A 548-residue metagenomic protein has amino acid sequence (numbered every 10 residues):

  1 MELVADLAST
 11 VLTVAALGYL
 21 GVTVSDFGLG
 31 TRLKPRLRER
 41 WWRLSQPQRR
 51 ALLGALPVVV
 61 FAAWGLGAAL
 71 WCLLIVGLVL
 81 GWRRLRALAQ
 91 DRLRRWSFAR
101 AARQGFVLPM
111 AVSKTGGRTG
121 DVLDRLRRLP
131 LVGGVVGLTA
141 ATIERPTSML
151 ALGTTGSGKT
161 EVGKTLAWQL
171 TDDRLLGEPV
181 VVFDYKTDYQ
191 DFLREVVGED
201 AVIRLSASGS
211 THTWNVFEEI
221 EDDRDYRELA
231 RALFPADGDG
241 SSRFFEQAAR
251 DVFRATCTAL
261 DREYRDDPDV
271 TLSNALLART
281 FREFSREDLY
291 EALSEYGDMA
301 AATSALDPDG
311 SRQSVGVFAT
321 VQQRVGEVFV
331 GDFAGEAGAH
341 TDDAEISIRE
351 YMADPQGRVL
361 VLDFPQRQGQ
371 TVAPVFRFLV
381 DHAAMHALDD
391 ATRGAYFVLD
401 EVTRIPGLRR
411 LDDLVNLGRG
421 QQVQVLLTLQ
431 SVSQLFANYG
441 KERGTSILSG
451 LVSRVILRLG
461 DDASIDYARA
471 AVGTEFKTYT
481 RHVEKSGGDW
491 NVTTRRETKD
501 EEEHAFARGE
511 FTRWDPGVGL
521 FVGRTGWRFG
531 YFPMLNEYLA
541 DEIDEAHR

Functional and structural regions predicted by a protein language model:
M1-R103: Long, basic/Gly/Ser/Thr-rich N-terminal segments that mediate initial subcellular attachment or targeting
T13, R49, C72, T119-V122 (+4 more regions): Short amphipathic alpha-helical segments that mediate assembly, nucleic-acid/protein binding, or membrane association
Y19-R40, R86-A102, L131-V132, T142-R145 (+2 more regions): P-loop NTPase motor domains
V79, G240, F244-R250, T258 (+2 more regions): P-loop NTPase motor core of the ASCE superfamily
A102-L138: N-terminal pre-Walker A segment at the start of P-loop NTPase domains
P179-F183, V202-R204, Q424-Q430, R454-R458 (+1 more regions): Short hydrophobic alpha-helical runs that function as membrane-insertion/retention elements
Y189-F192, T211-N215, Q434-N438, A463-A468: Switch/connector loops and helix/strand junctions flanking conserved nucleotide-binding motifs in nucleotide-processing
G418-N438: Sensor-1/coupling segment of RecA-like P-loop NTPase cores
